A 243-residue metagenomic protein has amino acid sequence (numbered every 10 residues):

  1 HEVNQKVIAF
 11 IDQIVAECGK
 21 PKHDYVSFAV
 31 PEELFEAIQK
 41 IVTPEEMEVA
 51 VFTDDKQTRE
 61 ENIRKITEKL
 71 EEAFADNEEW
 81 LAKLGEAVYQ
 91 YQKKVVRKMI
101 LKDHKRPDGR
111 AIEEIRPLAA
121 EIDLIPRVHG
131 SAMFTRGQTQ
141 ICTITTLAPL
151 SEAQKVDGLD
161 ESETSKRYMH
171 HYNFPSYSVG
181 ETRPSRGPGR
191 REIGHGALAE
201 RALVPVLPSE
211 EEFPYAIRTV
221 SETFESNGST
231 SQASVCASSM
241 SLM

Functional and structural regions predicted by a protein language model:
H1-V26: Long, basic N-terminal domains or extensions that often function in RNA/ssDNA interaction or organelle/cellular
E2, K6, E61, K65 (+7 more regions): Generic recognition of stable, solvent-exposed alpha-helical segments in well-folded globular domains
V26-E163: Extended amphipathic alpha-helical scaffolds
F28-I38, E225-C236: Short glycine/threonine-rich loop-to-helix capping motif typified by GTGT followed within a few residues by an Asp-Pro
L124, H129-Y215: Glycine-rich, flexible beta-strand/loop modules in the N-terminal catalytic cores of phosphate-handling
P184-G189, S221-S229: A short glycine/serine-rich beta->alpha loop
R190-L203, S229, A233-M243: Glycine-rich and small/hydrophobic secondary-structure elements
P214-E222: Beta-strand segments within the central parallel beta-sheet cores of soluble alpha/beta enzyme folds
